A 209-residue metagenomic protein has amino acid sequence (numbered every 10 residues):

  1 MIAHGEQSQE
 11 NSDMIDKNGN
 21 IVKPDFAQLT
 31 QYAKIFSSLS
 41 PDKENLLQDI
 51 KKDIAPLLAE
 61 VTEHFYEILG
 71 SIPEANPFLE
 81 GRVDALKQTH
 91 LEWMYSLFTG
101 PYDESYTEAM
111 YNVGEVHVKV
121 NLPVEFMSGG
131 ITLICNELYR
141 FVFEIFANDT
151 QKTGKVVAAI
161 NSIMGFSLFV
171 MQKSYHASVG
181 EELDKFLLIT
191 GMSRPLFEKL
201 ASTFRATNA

Functional and structural regions predicted by a protein language model:
M1-P24, F36-L39, Y95-A209: Long, amphipathic alpha-helical coupling/dimerization segments that relay conformational signals between
G19-K23, K52-A55, E63-F65, G81-V83 (+1 more regions): A short, ordered amphipathic alpha-helix with a cationic face
K34-F36, S40-F78: N-terminal "first-domain core" detector
D42, I50, G81-R82, T89 (+2 more regions): Surface-exposed loop/turn and secondary-structure junction residues enriched for glycine/proline
D53, L57-F65, L86-H90, A109 (+4 more regions): Residue-level detector of well-ordered alpha-helical segments, enriched for hydrophobic/aromatic packing positions
F65-F98: Structured interaction and signal-relay segments at domain junctions
